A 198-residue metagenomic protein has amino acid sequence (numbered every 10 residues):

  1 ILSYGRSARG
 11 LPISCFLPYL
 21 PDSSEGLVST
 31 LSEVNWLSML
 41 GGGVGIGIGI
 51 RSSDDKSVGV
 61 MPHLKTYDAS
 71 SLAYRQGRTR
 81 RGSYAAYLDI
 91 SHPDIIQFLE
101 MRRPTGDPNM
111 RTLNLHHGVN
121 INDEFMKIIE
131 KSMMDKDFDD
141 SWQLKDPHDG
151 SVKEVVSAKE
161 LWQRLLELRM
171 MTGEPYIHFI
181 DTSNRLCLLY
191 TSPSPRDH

Functional and structural regions predicted by a protein language model:
I1-L72: Long, structured ligand/cofactor-binding scaffold of large enzymes
C15, C187-Y190: Generic recognition of cysteine residues
L27-I46, D94-I95, L168-F179, S192: Conserved phosphate/anionic-ligand binding catalytic regions in large, soluble enzymes, centered on
G49, I177, D197: Short, electropositive, low-hydrophobicity segments enriched in small/polar residues
M61, K65-T66, G77-L186: Conserved, charged catalytic cores of large soluble enzymes
Y190-H198: Single conserved hydrophobic/aromatic residue that forms the stacking wall/gate of nucleotide- or nucleobase-binding
